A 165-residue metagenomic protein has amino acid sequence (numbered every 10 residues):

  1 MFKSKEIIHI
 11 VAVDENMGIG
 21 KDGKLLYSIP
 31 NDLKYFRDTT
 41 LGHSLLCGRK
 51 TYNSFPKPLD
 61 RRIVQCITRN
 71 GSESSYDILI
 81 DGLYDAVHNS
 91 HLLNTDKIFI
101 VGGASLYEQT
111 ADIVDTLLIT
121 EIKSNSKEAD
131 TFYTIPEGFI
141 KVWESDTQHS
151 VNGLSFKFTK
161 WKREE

Functional and structural regions predicted by a protein language model:
F2-E165: Flexible, gly/pro- and Lys/Arg-enriched active-site loops
